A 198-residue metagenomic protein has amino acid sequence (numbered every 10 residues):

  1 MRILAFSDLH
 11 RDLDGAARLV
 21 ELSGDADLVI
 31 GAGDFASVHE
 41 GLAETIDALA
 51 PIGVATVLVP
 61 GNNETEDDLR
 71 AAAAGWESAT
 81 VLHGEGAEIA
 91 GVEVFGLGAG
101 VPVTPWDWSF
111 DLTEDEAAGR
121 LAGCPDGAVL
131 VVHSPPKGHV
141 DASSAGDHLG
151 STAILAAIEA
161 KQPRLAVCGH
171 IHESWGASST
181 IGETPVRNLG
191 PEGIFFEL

Functional and structural regions predicted by a protein language model:
M1-L4: Extreme N-terminal starter segment of soluble prokaryotic enzymes
F6, G15, A26, G86-A90 (+3 more regions): Binuclear metal-dependent phosphoesterase catalytic core
F6-I89, L189-I194: Core catalytic region of metal-dependent phosphoesterases/phosphodiesterases, especially metallo-beta-lactamase-like
L9, L130-P136, P163-S174: Histidine-centered catalytic micro-motifs
R11, E64-A153: Conserved catalytic scaffold of divalent metal-dependent phosphoesterases
R18-L19, E44-A48, I52, A117-R120 (+1 more regions): A general structural detector for well-ordered alpha-helical segments in enzyme core domains, enriched
G24-V29, P125-G127, Q162: Short acidic/histidine-rich motifs immediately flanking catalytic phosphotransfer sites in two-component signaling
V38-H39, G138-V140, W175: Short, solvent-exposed loop/turn segments at secondary-structure junctions
